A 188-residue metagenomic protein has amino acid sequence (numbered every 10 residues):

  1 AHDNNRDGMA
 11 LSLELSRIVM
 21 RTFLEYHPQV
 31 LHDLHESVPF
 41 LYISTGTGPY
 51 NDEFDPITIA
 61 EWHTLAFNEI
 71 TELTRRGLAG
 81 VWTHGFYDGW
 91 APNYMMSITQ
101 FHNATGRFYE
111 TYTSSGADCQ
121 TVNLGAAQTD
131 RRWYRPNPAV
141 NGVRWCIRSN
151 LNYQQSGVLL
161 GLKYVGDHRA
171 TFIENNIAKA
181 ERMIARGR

Functional and structural regions predicted by a protein language model:
A1-R188: Structured catalytic-domain cores with a bias toward divalent-metal coordination
